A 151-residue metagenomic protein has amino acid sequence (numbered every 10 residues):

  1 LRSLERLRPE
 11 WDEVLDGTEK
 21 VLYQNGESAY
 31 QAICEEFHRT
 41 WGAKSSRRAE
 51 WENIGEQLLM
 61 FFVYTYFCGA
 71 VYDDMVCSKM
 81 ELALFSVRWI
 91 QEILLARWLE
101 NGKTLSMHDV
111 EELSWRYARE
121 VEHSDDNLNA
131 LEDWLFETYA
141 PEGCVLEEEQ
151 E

Functional and structural regions predicted by a protein language model:
L1-E151: Hydrophobic, aromatic-lined core segments that form the binding pocket/scaffold for planar heteroaromatic ligands
